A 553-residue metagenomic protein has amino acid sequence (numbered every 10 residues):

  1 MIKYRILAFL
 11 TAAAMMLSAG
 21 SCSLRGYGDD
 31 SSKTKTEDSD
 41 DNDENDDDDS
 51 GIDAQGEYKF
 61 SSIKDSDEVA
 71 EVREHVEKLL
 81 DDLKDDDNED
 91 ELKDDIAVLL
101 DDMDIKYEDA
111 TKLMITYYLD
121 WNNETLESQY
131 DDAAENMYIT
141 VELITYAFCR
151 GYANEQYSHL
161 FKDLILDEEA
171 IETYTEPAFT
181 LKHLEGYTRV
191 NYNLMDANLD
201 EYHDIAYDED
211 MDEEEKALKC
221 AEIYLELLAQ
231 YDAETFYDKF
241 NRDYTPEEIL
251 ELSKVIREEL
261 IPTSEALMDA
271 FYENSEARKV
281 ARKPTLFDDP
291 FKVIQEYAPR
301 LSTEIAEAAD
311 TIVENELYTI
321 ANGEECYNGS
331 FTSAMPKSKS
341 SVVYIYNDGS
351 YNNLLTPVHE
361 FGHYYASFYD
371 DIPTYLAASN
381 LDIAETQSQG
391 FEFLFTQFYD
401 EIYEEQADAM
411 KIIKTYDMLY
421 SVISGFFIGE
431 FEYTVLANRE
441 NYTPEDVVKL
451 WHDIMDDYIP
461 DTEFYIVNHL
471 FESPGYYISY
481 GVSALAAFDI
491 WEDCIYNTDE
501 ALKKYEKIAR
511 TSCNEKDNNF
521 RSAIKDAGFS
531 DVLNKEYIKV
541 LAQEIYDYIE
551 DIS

Functional and structural regions predicted by a protein language model:
S18-S21: C-terminal motif of bacterial Sec signal peptides marking the signal peptidase cleavage site
G26-A54: N-terminal, intrinsically disordered, polar/charged segments of Gram-positive cell-envelope systems that serve as
G51-P284: A well-structured
Q55-E68, R73-H75, L80-K84, N88-E91 (+7 more regions): C-terminal, non-catalytic "cap/extension" segments appended to globular domains
L218, E222-I345, Y420, S424-F427: Active-site-proximal, well-structured secondary-structure segments within enzyme catalytic domains
D348-F368, S388, F393, S483: Active-site recognition of the HExxH zinc-binding catalytic motif
D370, A378-Y420, S483: Post-HExxH zinc-binding segment in Zn-dependent metallohydrolases
